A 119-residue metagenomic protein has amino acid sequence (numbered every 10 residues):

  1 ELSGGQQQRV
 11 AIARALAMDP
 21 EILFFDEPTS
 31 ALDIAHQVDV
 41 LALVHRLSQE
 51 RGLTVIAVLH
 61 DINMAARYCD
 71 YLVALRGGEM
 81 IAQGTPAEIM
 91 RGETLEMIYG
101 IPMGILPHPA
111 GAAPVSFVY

Functional and structural regions predicted by a protein language model:
E1-L2, Q6: Conserved ABC ATPase signature
I12: Hydrophobic anchor residue at the start of the ABC signature
D19: Conserved catalytic motifs of ABC-family nucleotide-binding domains
L23-D26: Catalytic Walker B motif of ABC-type/P-loop ATPase nucleotide-binding domains
V38-G52: Helical segment within the ABC ATPase nucleotide-binding domain
R91, E96-Y119: ABC ATPase nucleotide-binding domains
